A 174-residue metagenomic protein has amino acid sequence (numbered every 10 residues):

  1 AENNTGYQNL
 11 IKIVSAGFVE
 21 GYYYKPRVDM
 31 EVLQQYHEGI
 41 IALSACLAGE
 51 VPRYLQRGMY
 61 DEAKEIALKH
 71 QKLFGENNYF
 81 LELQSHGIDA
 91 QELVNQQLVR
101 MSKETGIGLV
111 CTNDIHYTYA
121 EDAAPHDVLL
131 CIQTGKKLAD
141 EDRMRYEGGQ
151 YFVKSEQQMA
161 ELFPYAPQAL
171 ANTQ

Functional and structural regions predicted by a protein language model:
A1-Q174: Phosphodiester-processing cores and adjacent nucleic acid-binding clamps
